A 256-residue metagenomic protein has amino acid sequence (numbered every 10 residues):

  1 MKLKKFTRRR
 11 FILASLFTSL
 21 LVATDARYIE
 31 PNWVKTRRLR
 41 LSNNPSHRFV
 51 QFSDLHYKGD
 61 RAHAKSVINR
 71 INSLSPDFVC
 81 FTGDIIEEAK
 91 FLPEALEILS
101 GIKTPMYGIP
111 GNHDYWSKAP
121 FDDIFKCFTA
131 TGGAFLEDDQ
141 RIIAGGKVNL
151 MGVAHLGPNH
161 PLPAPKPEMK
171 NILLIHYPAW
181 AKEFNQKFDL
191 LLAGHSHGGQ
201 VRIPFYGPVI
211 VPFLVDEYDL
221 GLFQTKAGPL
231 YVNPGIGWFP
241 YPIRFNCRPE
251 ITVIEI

Functional and structural regions predicted by a protein language model:
M1-T18: N-terminal secretory signal peptides and thylakoid transit peptides that target proteins across membranes
A23-L39: Aromatic-capped interface at the extracytoplasmic side of an N-terminal signal-anchor transmembrane helix
N43-Q51: Membrane-cytosol interface motif
S46, P76, K103-T104, P167-E168 (+1 more regions): Active-site acidic short loop of glycosyltransferases
V50-K126, A130-A134: Membrane-embedded segments
Y57, D114-L190, S196, F213-L222 (+1 more regions): Conserved catalytic scaffold of divalent metal-dependent phosphoesterases
G199-I203: His/Asp/Glu-enriched short active-site or ligand-binding loop at hydrolase and phosphoryl-transfer sites
P204-D216: Short, surface-exposed loop/helix-turn segments at secondary-structure junctions that function as lids/hinges flanking
